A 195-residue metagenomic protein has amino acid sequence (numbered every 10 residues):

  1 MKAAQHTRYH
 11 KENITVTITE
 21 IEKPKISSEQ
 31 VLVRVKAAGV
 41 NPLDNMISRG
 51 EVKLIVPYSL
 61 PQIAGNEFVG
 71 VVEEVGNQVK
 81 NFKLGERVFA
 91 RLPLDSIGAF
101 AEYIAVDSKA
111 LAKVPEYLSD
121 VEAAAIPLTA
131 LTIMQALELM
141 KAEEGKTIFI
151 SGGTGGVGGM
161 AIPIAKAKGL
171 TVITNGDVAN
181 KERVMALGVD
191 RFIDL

Functional and structural regions predicted by a protein language model:
A4, V31-L32, F149: Conserved beta-strand elements of the Class I
H10-V16, P42: Short N-terminal binding/cap micro-motifs at the start of the first secondary-structure element
I18-K23, V69-V71, Y103-A105, L111: Conserved hydrophobic/aromatic beta-strand scaffold that supports enzyme active sites
E22-V40, V52-D95: Glycine-rich beta-strand-centered segment in the early N-terminal region that forms part of a ligand/cofactor-binding
L43-R49: Cytochrome P450 core scaffold surrounding the K-helix E-X-X-R motif and the conserved "meander" helix-loop region
P57, N81, R91-G152: NAD(P)H dinucleotide-binding glycine-rich loop of Rossmann-like/cofactor-binding domains, especially the beta1-alpha1
R87, E102-Y103, T171, R191: Well-ordered beta-strand positions
I126, A130-L195: Mid-domain Rossmann-like dinucleotide-binding core that forms the NAD(H)/NADP(H) cofactor-binding site
